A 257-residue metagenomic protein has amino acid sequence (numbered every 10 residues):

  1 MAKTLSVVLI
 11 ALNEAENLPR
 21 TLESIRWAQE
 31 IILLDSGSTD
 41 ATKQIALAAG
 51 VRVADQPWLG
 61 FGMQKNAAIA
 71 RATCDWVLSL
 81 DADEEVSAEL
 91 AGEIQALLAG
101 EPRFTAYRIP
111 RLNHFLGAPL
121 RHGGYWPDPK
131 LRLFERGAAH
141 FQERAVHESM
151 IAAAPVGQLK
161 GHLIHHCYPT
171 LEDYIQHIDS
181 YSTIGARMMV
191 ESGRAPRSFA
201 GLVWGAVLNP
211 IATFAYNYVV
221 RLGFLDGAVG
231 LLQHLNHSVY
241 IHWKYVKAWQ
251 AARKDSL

Functional and structural regions predicted by a protein language model:
A2, W27, A72-D75: Active-site acidic short loop of glycosyltransferases
T4-S6: Cell-envelope/extracellular polymer assembly enzymes that use nucleotide-activated donors
V8-W27: Short, well-formed alpha-helical segments that are part of the catalytic scaffolds of diverse glycosyltransferases
E16-P19, D40-A49, E89-L90: Acidic helix N-cap motif at the loop->helix transition within catalytic regions of sugar-transfer enzymes
S24, D35-I45, D81: A conserved acidic beta->alpha catalytic loop
S36, Q56, C74, D81-E84 (+2 more regions): Short acidic donor-binding/metal-coordinating loop in glycosyltransferase active sites
K43-R71: Conserved donor nucleotide-binding strand/loop of the catalytic core
G62-I69, W76, S87-D255: Catalytic-site signature of metal-activated, phosphate-bearing donor transferases, centered on the GT-A/GT-A-like
